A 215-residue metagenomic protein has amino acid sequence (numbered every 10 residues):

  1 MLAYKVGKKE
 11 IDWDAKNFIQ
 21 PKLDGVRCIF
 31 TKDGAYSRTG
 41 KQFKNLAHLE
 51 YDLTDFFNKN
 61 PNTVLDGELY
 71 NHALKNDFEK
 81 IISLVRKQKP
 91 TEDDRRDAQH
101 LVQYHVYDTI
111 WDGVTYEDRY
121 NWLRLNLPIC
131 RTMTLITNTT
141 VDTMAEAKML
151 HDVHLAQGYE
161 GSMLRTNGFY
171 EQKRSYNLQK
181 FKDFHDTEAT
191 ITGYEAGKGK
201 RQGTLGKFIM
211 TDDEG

Functional and structural regions predicted by a protein language model:
A3-I19, I136-G158, I191: Phosphate-interacting basic helix/loop segments used at nucleotide- and nucleic-acid interfaces
E10-T132: Covalent nucleotidyltransferase
G67-N71, V106-W111, T137-T140, T166-G168 (+1 more regions): Short, structured patches in soluble enzyme cores that scaffold and shape functional sites
N138-H185: Amphipathic alpha-helical
Y159, D186-E188, L205-K207: Active-site lining segments that contact anionic ligands and/or coordinate catalytic metals
F184-K198: Structural detector for short beta-strands of small beta-barrel domains
K198-I209: Short aromatic-glycine-enriched beta-strand elements
G215: Beta-strand/loop nucleic-acid-binding surfaces
